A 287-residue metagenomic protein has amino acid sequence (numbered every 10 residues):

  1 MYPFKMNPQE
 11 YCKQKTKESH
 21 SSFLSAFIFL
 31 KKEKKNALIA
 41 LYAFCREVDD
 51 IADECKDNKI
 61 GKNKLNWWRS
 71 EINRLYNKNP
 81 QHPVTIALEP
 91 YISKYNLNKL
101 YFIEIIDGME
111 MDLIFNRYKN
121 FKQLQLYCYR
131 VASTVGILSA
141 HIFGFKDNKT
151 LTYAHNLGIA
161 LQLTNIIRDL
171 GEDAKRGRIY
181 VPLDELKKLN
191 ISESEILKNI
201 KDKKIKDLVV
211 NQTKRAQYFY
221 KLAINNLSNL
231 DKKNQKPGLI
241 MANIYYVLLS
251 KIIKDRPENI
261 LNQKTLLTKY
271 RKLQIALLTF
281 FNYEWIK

Functional and structural regions predicted by a protein language model:
M1-Q162, I167, G171-K287: Catalytic cores of Mg2+-dependent Asp-rich isoprenoid enzymes
